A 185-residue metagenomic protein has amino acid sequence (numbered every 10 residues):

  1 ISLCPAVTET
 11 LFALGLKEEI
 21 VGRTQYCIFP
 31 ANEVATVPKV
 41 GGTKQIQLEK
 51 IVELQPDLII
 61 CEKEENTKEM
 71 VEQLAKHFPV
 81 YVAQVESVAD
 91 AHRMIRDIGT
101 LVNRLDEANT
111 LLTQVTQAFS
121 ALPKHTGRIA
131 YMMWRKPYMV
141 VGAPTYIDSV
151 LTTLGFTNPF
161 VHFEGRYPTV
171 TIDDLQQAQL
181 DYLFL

Functional and structural regions predicted by a protein language model:
I1-L185: N-terminal ligand-binding lobe of clamshell/alpha-beta domains
